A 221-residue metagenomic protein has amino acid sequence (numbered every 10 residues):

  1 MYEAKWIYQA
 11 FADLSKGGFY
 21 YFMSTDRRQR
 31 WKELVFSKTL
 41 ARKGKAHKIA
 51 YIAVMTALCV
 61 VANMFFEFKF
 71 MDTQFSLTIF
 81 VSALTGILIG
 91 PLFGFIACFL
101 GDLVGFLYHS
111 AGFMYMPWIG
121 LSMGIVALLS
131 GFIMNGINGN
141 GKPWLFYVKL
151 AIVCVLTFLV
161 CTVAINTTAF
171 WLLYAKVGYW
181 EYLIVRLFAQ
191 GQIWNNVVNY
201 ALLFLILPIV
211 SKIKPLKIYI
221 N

Functional and structural regions predicted by a protein language model:
E3-Y8, A12-N221: Loop-helix junctions at membrane interfaces
